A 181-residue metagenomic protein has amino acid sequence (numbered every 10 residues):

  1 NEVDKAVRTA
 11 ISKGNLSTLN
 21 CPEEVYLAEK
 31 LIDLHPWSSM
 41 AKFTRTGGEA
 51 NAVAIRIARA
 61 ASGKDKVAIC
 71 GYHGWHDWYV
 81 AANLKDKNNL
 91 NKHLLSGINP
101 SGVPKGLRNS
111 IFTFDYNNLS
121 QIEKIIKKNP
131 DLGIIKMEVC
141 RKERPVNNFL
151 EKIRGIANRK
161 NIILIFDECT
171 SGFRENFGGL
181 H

Functional and structural regions predicted by a protein language model:
N1-P22, Y26-R45: Glycine-rich phosphate-binding segment of PLP-dependent enzymes
A10, G14, L34, I57 (+4 more regions): Change "in soluble alpha/beta enzymes" to "in soluble alpha/beta proteins
K13, C21, V67-I69, K92-L95 (+2 more regions): Glycine-rich loops and low-complexity Gly/Arg-rich segments that provide flexible linkers or classic glycine-based
G14-T18, H73, D77, S101 (+2 more regions): Flexible, active-site-adjacent loop/turn segments at secondary-structure boundaries
T18-C21, D77, A81-A82, K105 (+2 more regions): Generic structural "secondary-structure junction" signal
Y26-G133: PLP-dependent aspartate aminotransferase-fold enzymes
D86-K87, S101-L107, F112-H181: Conserved PLP-enzyme active-site core in the AAT-like
